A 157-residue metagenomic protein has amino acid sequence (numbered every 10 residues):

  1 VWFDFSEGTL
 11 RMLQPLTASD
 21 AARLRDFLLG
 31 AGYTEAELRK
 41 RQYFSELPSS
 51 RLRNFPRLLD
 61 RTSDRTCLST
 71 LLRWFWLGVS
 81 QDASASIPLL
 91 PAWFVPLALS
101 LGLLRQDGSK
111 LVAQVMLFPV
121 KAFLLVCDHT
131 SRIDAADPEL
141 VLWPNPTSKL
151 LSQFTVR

Functional and structural regions predicted by a protein language model:
W2-F123: N-terminal accessory segments
D107-R157: SAM-dependent Rossmann-like transferase core, predominantly class I methyltransferases with a strong bias toward
